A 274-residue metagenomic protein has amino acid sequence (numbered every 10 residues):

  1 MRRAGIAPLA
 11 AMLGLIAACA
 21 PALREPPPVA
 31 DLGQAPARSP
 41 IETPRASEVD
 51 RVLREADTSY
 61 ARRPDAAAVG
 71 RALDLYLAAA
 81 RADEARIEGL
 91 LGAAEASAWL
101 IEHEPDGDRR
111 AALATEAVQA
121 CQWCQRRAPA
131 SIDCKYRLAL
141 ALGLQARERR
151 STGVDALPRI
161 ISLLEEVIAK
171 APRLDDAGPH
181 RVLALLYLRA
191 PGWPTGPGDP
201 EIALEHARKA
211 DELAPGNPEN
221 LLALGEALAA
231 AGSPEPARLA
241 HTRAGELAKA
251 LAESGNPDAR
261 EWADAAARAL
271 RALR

Functional and structural regions predicted by a protein language model:
R2-A4: Positively charged n-region of N-terminal signal peptides that target proteins for export
A7-A18: Bacterial N-terminal signal peptides
A17-A37: Bacterial Sec signal peptide processing site at the extreme N-terminus
P36-I41, D50-L75, E95-A130, C134-E166 (+4 more regions): Short coil/linker segments at helix-helix boundaries
A82, R86-G92, A98: Glycine- and aromatic-enriched membrane insertion/assembly motifs of diderm outer-membrane and organelle channel
E84, P129, P172-L174, P215: Short coil turns that delineate tetratricopeptide repeat
